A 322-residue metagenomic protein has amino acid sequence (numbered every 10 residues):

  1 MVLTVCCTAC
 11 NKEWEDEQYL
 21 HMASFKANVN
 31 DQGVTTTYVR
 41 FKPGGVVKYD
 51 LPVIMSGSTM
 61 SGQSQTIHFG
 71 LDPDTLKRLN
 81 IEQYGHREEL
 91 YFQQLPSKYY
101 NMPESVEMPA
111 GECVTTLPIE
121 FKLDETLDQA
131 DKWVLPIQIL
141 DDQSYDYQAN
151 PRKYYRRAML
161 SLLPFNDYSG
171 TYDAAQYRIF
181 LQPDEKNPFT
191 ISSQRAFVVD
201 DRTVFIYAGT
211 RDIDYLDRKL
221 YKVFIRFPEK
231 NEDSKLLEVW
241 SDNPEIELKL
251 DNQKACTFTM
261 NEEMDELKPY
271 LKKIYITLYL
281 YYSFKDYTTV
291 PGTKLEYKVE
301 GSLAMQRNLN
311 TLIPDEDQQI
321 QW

Functional and structural regions predicted by a protein language model:
V5-A9: C-terminal motif of bacterial Sec signal peptides marking the signal peptidase cleavage site
C10-E107, T116-W322: Intrinsically disordered, low-complexity regulatory regions in eukaryotic proteins
